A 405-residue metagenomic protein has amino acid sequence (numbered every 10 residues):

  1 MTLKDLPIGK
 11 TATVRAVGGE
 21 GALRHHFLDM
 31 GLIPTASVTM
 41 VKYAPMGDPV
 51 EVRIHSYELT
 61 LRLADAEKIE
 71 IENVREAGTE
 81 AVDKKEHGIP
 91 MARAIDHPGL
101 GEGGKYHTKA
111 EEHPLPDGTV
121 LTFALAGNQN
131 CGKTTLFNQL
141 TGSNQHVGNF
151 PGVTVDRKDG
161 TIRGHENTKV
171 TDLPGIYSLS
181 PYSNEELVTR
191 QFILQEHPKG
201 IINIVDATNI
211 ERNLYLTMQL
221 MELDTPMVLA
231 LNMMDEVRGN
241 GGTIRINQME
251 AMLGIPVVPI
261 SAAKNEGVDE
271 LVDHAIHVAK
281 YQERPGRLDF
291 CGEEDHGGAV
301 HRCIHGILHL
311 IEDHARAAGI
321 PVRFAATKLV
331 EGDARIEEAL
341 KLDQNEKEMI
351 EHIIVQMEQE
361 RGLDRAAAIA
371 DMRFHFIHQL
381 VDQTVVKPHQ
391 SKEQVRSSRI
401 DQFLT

Functional and structural regions predicted by a protein language model:
M1-D83: Compact, glycine-rich, soluble single-domain proteins
G19, L23, P151-K158, K169 (+12 more regions): Helical mechanochemical/support elements of P-loop NTPase systems and associated helical scaffolds
N73-E102: Charged, amphipathic alpha-helical linker segments immediately N-terminal to NTP-binding catalytic cores
R93-S178, E196: Conserved G1/Walker A P-loop phosphate-binding module
L136-F137, V155, V170-D172, T189 (+6 more regions): Residue-level signature of catalytic and energy-coupling elements of molecular machines, predominantly ATP/GTP-dependent
I162-H165, V188-V258: Conserved C-terminal guanine-recognition region of P-loop GTPase G domains, centered on the G4
E236-G292: Canonical P-loop GTPase G-domain recognition
G254, Y281, R287-T405: Extended helical scaffolds that flank P-loop GTPase cores
